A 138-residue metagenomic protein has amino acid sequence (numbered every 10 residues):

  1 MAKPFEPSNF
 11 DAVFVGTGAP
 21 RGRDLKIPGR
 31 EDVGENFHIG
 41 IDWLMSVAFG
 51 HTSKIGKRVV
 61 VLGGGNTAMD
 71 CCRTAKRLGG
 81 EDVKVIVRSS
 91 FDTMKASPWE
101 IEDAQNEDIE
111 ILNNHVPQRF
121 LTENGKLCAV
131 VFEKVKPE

Functional and structural regions predicted by a protein language model:
M1-R23, N36-I41, M45-I55, R77-E138: A Rossmann-like FAD-binding core segment of flavoenzymes
D24-P28: Glycine/threonine-rich flexible loop motifs
E31-G34: Flexible, Lys/Arg-rich cytosolic regulatory linkers and terminal tails that connect or flank
I55-G65: Beta1/beta-strand and adjacent pyrophosphate-binding region of the FAD-binding site in flavoprotein oxidoreductases
N66-A75: Short glycine/serine/threonine-rich phosphate/pyrophosphate-binding segments that cradle anionic phosphate groups
